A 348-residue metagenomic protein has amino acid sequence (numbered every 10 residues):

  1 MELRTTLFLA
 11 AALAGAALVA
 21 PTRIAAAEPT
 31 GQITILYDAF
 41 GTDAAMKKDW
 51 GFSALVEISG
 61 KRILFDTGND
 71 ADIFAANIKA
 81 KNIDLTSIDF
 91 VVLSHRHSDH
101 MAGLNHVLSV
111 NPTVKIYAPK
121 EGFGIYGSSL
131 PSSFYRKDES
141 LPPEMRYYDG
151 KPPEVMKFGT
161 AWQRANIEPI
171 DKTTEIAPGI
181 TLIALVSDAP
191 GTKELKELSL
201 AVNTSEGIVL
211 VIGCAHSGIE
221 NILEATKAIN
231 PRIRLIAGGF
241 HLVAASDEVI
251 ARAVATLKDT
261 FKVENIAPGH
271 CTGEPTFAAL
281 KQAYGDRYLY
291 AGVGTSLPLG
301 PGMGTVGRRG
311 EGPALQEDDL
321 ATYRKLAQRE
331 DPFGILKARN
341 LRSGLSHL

Functional and structural regions predicted by a protein language model:
T6-A17: Bacterial N-terminal signal peptides
A16-I24: C-terminal segment of classical bacterial N-terminal signal peptides
Q32-K81, K193-I212: Conserved beta-strand hairpin/beta-sheet module of binuclear metal-dependent hydrolase folds, prominently
V56, D66, I78, H95 (+4 more regions): Divalent metal-coordination and catalytic microenvironments
D72-Y117, E121, K227-A237, H241: Active-site metal-binding motif and surrounding structural segment of the metallo-beta-lactamase
H100, K115, S199, S205-L297: Cap/insert and terminal regions of metallo-dependent hydrolase folds
G122-E197, L289-G300: Metallo-beta-lactamase
N265, C271-L348: C-terminal regulatory/interaction regions
